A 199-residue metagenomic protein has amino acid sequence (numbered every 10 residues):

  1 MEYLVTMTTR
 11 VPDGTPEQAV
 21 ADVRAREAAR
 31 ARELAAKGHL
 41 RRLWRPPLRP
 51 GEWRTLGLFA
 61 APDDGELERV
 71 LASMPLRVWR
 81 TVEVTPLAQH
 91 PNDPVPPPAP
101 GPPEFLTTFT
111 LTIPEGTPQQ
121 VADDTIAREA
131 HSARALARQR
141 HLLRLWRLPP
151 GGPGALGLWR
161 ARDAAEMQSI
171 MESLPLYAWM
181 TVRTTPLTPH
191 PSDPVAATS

Functional and structural regions predicted by a protein language model:
M1-S199: Conserved, structured core segments of small domains
